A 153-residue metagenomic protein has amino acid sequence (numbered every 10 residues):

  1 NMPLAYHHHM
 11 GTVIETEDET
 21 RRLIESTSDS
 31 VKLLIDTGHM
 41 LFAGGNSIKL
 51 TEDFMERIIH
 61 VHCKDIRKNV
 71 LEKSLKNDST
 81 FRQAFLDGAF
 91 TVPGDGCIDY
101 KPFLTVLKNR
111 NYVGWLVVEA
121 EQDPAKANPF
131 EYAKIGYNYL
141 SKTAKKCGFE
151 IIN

Functional and structural regions predicted by a protein language model:
N1-A5, S30-L33: Short, surface-exposed connector motifs at secondary-structure boundaries
P3-D18: Hydrophobic, aromatic-enriched interface-forming segments
T12, H39-L41: A short linear-motif detector with a strong N-terminal bias
E17-V31, L41-N153: Histidine-acidic metal/acid-base catalytic patches
D36: Active-site glycine-centered loops adjacent to acidic/histidine catalytic or metal-binding residues that shape
